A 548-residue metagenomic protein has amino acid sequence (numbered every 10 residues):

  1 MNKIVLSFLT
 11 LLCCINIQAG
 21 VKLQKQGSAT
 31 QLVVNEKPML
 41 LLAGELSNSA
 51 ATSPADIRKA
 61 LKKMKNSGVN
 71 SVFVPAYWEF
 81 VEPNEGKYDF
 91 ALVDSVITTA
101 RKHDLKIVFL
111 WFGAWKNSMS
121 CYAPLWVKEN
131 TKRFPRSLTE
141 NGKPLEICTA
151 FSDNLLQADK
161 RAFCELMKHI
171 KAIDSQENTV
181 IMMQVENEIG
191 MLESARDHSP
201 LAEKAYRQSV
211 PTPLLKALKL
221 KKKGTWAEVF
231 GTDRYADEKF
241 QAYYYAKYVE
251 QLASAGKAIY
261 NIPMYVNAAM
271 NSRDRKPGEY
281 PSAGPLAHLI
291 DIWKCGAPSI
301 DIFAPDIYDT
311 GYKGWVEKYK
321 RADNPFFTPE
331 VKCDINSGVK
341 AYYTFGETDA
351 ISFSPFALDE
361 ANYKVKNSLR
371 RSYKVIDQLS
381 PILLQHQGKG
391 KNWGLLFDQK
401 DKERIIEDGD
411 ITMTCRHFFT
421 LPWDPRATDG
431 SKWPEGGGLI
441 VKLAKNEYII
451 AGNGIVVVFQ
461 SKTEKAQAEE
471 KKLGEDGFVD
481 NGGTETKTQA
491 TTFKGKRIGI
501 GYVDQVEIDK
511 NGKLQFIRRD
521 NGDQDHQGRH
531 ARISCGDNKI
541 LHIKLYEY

Functional and structural regions predicted by a protein language model:
M1-G20: Bacterial Sec-dependent N-terminal signal peptides
A19-N70: N-terminal carbohydrate-binding accessory modules
A43-T52, P75-V93, N141-R161, I173 (+4 more regions): The substrate-binding groove and active-site-proximal loops of carbohydrate-active enzymes, especially glycoside
D56-T131, Y245-I259: Aromatic-lined substrate-binding rim segments of carbohydrate-active enzymes
R133-I290: Polysaccharide-binding and catalytic clefts of secreted carbohydrate-active enzymes
Q251-A258, L289-G388: Catalytic-core region of carbohydrate-active enzymes that cleave or remodel glycosidic bonds
Y342-A466, D476-G482, T486-K487: Aromatic- and carboxylate-lined catalytic core of secreted/periplasmic carbohydrate-active enzymes
R426-K432, Y448-Y548: C-terminal beta-sandwich/jelly-roll accessory domains of carbohydrate-active enzymes
